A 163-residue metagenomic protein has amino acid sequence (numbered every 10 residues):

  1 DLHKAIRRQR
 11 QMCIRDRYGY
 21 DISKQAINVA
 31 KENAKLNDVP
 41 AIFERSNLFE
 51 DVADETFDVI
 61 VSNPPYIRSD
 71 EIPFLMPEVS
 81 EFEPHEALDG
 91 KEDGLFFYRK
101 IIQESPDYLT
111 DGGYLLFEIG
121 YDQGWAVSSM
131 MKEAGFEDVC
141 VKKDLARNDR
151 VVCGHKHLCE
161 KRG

Functional and structural regions predicted by a protein language model:
D1-R10, I14-D16: Single conserved hydrophobic/aromatic residue that forms the stacking wall/gate of nucleotide- or nucleobase-binding
Y18-R162: S-adenosylmethionine
